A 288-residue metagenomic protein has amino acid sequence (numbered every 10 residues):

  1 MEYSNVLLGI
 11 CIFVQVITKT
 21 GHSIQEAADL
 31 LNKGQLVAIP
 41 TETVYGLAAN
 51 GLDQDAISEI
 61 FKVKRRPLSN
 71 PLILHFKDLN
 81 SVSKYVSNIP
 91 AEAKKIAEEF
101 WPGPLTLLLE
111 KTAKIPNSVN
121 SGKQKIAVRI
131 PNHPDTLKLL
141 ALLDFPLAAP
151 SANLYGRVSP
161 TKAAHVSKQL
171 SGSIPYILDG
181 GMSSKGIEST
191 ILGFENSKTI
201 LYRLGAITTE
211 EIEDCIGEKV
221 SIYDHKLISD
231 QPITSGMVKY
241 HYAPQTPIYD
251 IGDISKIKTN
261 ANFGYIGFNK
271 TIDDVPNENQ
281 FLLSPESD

Functional and structural regions predicted by a protein language model:
L7, C11-D288: Active-site-adjacent structural elements in enzyme catalytic cores
